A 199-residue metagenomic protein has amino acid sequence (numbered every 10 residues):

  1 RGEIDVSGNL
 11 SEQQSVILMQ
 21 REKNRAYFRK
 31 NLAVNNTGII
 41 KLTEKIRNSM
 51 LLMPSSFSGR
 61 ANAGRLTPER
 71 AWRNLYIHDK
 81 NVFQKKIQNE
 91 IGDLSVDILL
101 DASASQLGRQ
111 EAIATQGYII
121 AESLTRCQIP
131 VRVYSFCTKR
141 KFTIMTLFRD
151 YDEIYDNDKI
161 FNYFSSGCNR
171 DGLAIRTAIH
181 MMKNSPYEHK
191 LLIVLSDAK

Functional and structural regions predicted by a protein language model:
R1-D93: Acidic/polar low-complexity segments with low predicted structural confidence
R29, S103-E111, F164-C168: Short, charged/polar micro-motifs that form catalytic or ligand-binding hotspots
K45-N48, L52-S56, P130, N184-L191: Intrinsically disordered or highly flexible coil/loop and linker segments, enriched in small and charged/polar residues
A61-G64, T138, T143-N162: Extended charged low-complexity segments that act as oligomerization/scaffolding linkers
W72-R73, Q88-F148: Von Willebrand factor
F83, Q116, A174-T177: Well-ordered alpha-helical segments embedded in enzymatic catalytic cores
L100-S103, A178, H189-K199: DG-centered beta-turn motif at the end of beta-strands
Y151-H189: Von Willebrand factor
